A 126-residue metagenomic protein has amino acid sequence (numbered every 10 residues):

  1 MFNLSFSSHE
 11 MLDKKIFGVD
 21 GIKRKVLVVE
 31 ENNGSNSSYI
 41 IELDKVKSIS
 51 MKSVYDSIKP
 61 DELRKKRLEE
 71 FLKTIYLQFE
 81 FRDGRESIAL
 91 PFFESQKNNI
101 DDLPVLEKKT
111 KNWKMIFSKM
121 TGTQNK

Functional and structural regions predicted by a protein language model:
M1-N33: Anionic N-terminal interaction surfaces
S7-V19, D44-I49, I58-D61: A generic short-segment signal for beta-strand/edge and adjacent turn/coil regions
K15, S37-Y39, I75: Core residues of folded domains in eukaryotic genome-function proteins
V19, V26-V29, V46, V54 (+1 more regions): Extended aliphatic helical segments
G21, I41-D44, L72-T74: Short connector loops at helix/strand junctions that flank enzyme active sites, especially segments positioning acidic
K25-L27, G34-S37, G84-L90: Short, surface-exposed beta-strand/loop "edge" segments at domain boundaries and coil↔beta transitions
S35-K47: Short coil-to-beta-strand transition motifs
I49-K126: Acidic, Ser/Thr- and proline-rich intrinsically disordered linker/docking segments of eukaryotic scaffolds
